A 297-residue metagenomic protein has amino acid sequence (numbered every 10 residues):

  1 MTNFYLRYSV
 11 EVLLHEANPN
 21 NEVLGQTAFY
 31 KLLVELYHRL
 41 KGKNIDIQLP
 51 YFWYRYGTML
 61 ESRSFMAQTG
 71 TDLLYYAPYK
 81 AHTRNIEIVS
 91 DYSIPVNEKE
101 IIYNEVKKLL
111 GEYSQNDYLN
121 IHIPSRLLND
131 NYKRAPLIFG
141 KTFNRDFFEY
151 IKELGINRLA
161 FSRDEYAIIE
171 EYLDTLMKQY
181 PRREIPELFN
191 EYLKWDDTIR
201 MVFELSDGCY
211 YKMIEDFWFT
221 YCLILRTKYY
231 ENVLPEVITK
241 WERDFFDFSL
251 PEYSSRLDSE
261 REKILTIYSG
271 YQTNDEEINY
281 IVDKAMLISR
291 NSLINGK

Functional and structural regions predicted by a protein language model:
M1-K297: Domain-edge interaction signal
